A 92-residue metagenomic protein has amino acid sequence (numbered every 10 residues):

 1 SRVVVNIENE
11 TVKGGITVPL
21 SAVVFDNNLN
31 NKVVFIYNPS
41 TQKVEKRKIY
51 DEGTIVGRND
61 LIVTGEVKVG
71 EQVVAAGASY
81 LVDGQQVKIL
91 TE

Functional and structural regions predicted by a protein language model:
S1-G15, V23-D26, I36-Q42, I55 (+1 more regions): Hydrophobic alpha-helix/coiled-coil detector that fires on Leu/Ile/Phe-packed helical surfaces
G15-I16, Q86: Sparse recognition of residues in long alpha-helices and their boundaries
P19: Nucleotide/phosphate-binding loop and acidic/charged catalytic motifs in nucleotide-binding or -utilizing enzymes
N30-V82: Acidic- and glycine-rich mobile interface elements
V56, L90-E92: Short, solvent-exposed mixed-charge patches
D83-L90: Structured functional modules or segments
